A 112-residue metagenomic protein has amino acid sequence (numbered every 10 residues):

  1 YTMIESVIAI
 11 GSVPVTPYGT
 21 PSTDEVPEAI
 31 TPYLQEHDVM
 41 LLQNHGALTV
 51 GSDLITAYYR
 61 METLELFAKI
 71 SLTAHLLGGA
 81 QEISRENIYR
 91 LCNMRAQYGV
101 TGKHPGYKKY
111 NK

Functional and structural regions predicted by a protein language model:
Y1-K112: Glycine-rich flexible loops
